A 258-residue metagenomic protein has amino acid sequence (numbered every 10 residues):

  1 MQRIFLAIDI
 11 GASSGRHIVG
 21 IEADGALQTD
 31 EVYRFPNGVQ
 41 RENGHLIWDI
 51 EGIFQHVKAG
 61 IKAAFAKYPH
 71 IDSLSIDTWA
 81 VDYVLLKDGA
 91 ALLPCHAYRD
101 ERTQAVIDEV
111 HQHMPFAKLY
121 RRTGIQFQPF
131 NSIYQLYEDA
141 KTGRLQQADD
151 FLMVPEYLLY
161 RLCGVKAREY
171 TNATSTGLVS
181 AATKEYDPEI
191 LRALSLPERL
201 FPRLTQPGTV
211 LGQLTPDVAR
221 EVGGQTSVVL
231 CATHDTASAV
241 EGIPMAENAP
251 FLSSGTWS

Functional and structural regions predicted by a protein language model:
M1-P94, A105, R121, Q147 (+2 more regions): N-terminal glycine/serine-rich phosphate-binding loop of ATP-dependent small-molecule kinases, especially carbohydrate
D9, S75-T78, L152-P155, C231-T233 (+1 more regions): Short beta-strand segments
I10-A12, Y120-T236: Gly/Ser/Thr-rich active-site cleft segment
A12-G15, T78-D82, Q104, S175 (+2 more regions): Glycine-rich phosphate/pyrophosphate-binding beta-alpha loops
D49, L74, D100, D139 (+1 more regions): Residue-level signal for inorganic ion chemistry
A90-R102, T174-L178: A charged helix-plus-loop insertion that forms the helical arch/lid used to bind and gate nucleic-acid substrates
H96, D100-M114: Short alpha-helix plus adjacent loop in nuclease-associated cores
R220, S227, H234-S258: Catalytic phosphate/nucleotide-handling subdomain of diverse soluble enzymes
